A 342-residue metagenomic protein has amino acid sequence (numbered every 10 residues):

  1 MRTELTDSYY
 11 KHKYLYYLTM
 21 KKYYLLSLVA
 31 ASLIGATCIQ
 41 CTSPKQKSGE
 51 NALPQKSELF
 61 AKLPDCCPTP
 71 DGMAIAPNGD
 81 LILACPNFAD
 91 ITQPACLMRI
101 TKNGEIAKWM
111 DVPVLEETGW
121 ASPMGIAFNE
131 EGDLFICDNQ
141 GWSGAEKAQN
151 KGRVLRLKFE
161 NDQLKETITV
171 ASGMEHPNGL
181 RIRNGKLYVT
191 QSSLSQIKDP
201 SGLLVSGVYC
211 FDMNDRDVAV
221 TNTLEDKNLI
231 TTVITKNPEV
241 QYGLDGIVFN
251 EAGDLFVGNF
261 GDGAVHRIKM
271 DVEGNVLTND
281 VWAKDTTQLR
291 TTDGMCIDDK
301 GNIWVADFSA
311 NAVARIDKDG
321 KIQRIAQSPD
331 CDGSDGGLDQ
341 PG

Functional and structural regions predicted by a protein language model:
M1-G49: Bacterial Sec-dependent N-terminal signal peptides
S48-C67: A short helix->beta-strand "capping" segment at the edge of beta-propeller domains
L59-A61, A107-P113, K165-A171, A219-V233 (+2 more regions): Beta-propeller fold detector
D65-N78, A84, Q93-P94, V114-L134 (+6 more regions): Beta-rich, blade/repeat-based domains predominating in secreted/periplasmic proteins but also intracellular
P86-F88, N139-G141, S192-S195, L203 (+3 more regions): Short loop/turn segments immediately following the C-termini of beta-strands
A95-M98, R153-L155, S206-Y209, A264-H266 (+1 more regions): A short loop-to-beta-strand structural motif that recurs across blades of beta-propeller domains
K158-D162, F211-T221, I268-N275: Short loop/turn segments immediately following beta-strands, especially the blade-tip and inter-blade linker loops
G261-A264, K284-K318: Loop/turn-rich, solvent-exposed surfaces of beta-rich toroidal or solenoidal domains
